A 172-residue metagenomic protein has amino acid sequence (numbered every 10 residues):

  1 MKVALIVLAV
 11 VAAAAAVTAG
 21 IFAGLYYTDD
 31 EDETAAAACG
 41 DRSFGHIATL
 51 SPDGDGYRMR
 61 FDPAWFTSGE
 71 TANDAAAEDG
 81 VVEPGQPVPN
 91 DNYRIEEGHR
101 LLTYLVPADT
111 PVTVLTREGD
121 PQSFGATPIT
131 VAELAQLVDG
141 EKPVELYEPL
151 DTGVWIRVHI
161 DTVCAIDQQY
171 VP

Functional and structural regions predicted by a protein language model:
M1-V11: N-terminal export and membrane-targeting signals
K2, A19-F22, V131: Generic N-terminal initiation segments characterized by hydrophobic and/or small/turn-forming residues
A12-V17: Hydrophobic core
T18-A38: C-terminal region of N-terminal signal peptides and the immediate post-cleavage residues of exported proteins
D32-P172: Solvent-exposed hydroxyl-ligand-binding patches built from regularly spaced Ser/Thr and small hydrophobics
